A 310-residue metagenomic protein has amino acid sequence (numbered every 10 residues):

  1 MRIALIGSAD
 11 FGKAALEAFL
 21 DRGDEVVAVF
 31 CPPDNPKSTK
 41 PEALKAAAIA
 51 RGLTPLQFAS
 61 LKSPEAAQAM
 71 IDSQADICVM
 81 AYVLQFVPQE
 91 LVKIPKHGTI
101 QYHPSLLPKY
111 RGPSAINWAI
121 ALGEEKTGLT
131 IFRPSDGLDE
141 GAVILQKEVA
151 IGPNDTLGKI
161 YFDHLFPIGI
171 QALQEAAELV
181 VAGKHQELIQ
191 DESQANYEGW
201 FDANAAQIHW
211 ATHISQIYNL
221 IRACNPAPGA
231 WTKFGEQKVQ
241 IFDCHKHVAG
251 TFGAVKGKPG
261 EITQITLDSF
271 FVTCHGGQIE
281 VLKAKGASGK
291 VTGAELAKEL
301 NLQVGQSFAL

Functional and structural regions predicted by a protein language model:
M1-T39: N-terminal Rossmann-like dinucleotide-binding module
R2-A4, A28-P32, T54-S73, C78 (+1 more regions): Internal alpha/beta domain cores that form substrate/cofactor-binding pockets in large enzymes and binding proteins
G7, V29, A48, C78 (+7 more regions): A residue-level signal for conserved active-site and pocket-lining positions in enzyme catalytic cores
K13, S38-P41, S63-A67, Q85 (+1 more regions): Structural motif corresponding to alpha-helix initiation and N-cap regions
R22, V79-Y197: Donor/substrate-binding cores of folate-linked one-carbon enzymes
C31, A211-L310: An anion-binding loop in the catalytic cleft
N35-R51: N-terminal beta-loop-helix "entrance" segment that forms/cooperates in small-molecule cofactor or anionic ligand
G199-T212: Acyl-group handling in specialized metabolite and lipid biosynthesis
